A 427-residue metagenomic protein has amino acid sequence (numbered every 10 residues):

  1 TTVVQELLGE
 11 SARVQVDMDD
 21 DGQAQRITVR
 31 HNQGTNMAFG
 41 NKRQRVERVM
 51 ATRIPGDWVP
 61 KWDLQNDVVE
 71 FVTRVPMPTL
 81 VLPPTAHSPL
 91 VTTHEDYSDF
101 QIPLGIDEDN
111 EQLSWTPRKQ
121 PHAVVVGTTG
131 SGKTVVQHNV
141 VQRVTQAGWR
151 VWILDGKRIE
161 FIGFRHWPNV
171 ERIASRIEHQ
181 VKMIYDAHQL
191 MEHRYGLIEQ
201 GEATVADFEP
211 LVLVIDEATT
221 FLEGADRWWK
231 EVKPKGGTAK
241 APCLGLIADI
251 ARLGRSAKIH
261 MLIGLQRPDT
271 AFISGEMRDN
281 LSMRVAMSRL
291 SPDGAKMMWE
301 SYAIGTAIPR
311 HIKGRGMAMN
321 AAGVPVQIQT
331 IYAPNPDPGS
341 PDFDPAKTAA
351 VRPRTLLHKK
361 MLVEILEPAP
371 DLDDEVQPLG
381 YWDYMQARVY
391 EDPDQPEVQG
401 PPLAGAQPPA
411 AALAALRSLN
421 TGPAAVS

Functional and structural regions predicted by a protein language model:
Q5-L7, N36-R150, G245, P325 (+1 more regions): Phosphate-binding P-loop/Walker A region and its immediate neighborhood
Q5-R30: Short edge beta-strands and adjacent turn/loop segments
D21, G34-M37: Basic, amphipathic N-terminal segments
P89-E199, E209-V212, T219-D293, A307 (+1 more regions): P-loop NTPase catalytic phosphate-binding loop
I102-L104, G314-N320: Short polybasic amphipathic segments
D293-E300: Short, charged, surface-exposed secondary-structure boundary motifs
I304-R315: Conserved C-terminal "switch" segment of AAA+ ATPases
